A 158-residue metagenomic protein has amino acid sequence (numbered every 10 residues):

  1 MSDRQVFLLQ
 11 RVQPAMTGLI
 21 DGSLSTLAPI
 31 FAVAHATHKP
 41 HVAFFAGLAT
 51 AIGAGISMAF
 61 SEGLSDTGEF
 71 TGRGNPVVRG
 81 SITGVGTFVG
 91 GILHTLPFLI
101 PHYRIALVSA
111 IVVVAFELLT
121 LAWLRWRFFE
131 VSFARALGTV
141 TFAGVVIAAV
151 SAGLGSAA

Functional and structural regions predicted by a protein language model:
M1-H94, L107-V114, I147, A158: Hydrophobic, small-residue-rich transmembrane alpha-helices and their short perimembrane loops in multi-pass membrane
A32, H94, F98, L121-W126 (+1 more regions): Structural signal for membrane-spanning alpha-helices in multi-pass inner-membrane proteins, emphasizing helix cores
P40, Y103-R104, F133: Membrane-helix interface/capping residues of multi-pass secondary transporters
A59, G63, L119-W123, A152: Membrane-embedded alpha-helical segments of multi-pass transporters/permeases
L99-V108: Membrane interface segments of multi-pass transport proteins and intramembrane proteases
T120-V146: Interfacial loop-to-transmembrane junctions
V140, L154-A158: Acidic, carboxylate-rich catalytic segments that either coordinate divalent cations
